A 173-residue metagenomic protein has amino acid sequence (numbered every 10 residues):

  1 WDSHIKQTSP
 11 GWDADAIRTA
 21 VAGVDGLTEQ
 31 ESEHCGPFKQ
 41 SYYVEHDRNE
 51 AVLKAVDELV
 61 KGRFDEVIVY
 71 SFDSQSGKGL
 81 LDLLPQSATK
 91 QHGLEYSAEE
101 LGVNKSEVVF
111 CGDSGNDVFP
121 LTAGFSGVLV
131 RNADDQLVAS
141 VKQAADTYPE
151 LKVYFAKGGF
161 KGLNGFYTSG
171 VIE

Functional and structural regions predicted by a protein language model:
W1-V21: A basic- and aromatic-enriched beta-loop-alpha substructure that forms the phosphate/nucleotide- and DNA/RNA-contacting
H4-Q7, H46-D47, K161: Short histidine/acidic/glycine/proline-rich micro-motifs that form metal- and phosphate-coordinating active-site loops
D15-C111, G115-A123: Conserved acidic, metal-coordinating active-site core of Asp-based, Mg2+-dependent phosphoryl-transfer enzymes
L84, Q91-E173: Mg2+-dependent phosphoryl-transfer enzymes with acidic/Ser/Thr/Gly-rich catalytic loops
